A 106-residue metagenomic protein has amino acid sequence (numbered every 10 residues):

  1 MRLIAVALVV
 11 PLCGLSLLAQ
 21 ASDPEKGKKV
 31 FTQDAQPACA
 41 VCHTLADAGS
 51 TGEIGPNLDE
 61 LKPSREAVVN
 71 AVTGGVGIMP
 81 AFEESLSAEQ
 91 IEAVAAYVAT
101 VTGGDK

Functional and structural regions predicted by a protein language model:
M1-S22, K106: N-terminal export/targeting leaders of redox proteins
L15-D34, A67: Electrostatic cytochrome c docking/interface patches
F31-T32, A40-V76, A81-S85: Gly/Gly-Pro-rich "capping" loops immediately C-terminal to redox-active cysteine motifs in periplasmic/lumenal
D34, G75, V98-V101: Alpha-helix boundary/capping residues
P37: Cys/His-enriched microdomains
S85-K106: C-terminal capping alpha-helices of c-type cytochrome domains
